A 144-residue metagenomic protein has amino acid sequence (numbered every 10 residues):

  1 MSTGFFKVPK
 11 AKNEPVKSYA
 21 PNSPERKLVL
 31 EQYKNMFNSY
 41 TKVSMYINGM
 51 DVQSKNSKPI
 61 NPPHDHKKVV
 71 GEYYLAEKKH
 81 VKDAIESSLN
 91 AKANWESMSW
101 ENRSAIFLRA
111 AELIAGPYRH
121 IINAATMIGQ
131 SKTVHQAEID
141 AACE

Functional and structural regions predicted by a protein language model:
M1-V70: Hydrophobic face of amphipathic alpha-helices that form TPR/SEL1-like repeat modules and related alpha-solenoid
K55, P59-N61, H66-E144: Glycine-rich loop-to-alpha-helix module at the N-terminal edge of alpha/beta enzyme cores
